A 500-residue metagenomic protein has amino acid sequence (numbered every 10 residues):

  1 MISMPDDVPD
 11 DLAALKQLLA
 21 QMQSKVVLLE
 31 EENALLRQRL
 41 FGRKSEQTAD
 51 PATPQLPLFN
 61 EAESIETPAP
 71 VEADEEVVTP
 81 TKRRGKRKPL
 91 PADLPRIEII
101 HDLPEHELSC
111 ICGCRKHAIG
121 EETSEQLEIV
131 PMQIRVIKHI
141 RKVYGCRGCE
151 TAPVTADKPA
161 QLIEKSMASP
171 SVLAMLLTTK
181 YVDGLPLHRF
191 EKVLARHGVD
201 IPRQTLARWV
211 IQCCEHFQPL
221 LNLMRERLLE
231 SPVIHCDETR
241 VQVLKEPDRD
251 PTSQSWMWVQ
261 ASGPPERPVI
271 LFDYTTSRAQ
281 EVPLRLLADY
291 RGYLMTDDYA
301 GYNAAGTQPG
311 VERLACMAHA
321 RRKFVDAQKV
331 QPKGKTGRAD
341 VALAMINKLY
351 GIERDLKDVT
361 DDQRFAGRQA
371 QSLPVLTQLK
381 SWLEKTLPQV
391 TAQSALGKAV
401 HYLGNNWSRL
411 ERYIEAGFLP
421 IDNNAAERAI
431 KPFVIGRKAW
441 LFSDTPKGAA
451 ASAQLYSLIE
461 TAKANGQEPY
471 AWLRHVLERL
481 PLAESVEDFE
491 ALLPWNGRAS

Functional and structural regions predicted by a protein language model:
M1-M167, L206, H235-C236, Q242 (+1 more regions): Short, flexible loop/hinge motifs at secondary-structure junctions
I2, V27, E107-S109, R141-S500: Catalytic center-proximal scaffold of phosphoryl-transfer enzymes
